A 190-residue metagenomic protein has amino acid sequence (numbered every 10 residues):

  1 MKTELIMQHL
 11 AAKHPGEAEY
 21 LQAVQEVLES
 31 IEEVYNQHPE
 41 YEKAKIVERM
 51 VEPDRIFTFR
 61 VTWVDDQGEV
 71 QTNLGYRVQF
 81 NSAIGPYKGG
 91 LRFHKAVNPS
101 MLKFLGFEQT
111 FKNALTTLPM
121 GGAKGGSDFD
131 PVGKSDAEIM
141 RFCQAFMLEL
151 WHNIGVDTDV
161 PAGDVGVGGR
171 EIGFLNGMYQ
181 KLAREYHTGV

Functional and structural regions predicted by a protein language model:
T3-M7, F80-Y87, M120-G126, H152-V156: Short acidic (Asp/Glu) and glycine-rich catalytic loops that position anionic groups and cofactors
Q8, A12-S30: Ordered core of a single globular domain
H14-E17, K43-E48, D65, R92 (+1 more regions): Active-site-adjacent core segments of small-molecule enzymes
V24-V27, I31, G106, F146 (+1 more regions): Short alpha-helical scaffolding segments that buttress acidic/His motifs in well-ordered protein cores
E40-E69: Structured beta-strand/loop patches that form or line metal/cofactor-binding pockets in enzymes
E69-T110: N-terminal cap/recognition module
H94, N113-V190: Glycine/serine-rich phosphate-binding loop and adjoining beta1-alpha1 elements at the start of nucleotide-handling
